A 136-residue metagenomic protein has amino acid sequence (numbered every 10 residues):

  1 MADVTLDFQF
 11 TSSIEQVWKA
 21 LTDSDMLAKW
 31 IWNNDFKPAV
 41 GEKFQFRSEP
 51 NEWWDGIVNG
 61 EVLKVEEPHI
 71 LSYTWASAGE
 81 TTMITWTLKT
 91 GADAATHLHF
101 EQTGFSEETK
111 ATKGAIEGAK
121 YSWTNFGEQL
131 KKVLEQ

Functional and structural regions predicted by a protein language model:
M1-D35: Hydrophobic ligand-binding cavity/cleft-lining segments
D3, K43, P68-I70, D93-H97: A generic structural signal for beta-strand entry/edge sites
D7-T11, Q45-R47, E61, T87: Generic structural detector for well-ordered beta-strands
V17, L27, F44-F46, V62 (+4 more regions): Hydrophobic pocket/interface hotspot
W18-L21, W30, W75, W86 (+2 more regions): Tryptophan-centric aromatic hotspots in well-structured domains and transmembrane helices
N33-F44, W53-W54: A solvent-exposed, acidic/Ser-Thr-rich amphipathic alpha-helical stretch
E52-D93, T103-S106, K132: Hydrophobic-ligand binding "helix-grip"
T103-Q136: A conserved amphipathic terminal alpha-helix motif
